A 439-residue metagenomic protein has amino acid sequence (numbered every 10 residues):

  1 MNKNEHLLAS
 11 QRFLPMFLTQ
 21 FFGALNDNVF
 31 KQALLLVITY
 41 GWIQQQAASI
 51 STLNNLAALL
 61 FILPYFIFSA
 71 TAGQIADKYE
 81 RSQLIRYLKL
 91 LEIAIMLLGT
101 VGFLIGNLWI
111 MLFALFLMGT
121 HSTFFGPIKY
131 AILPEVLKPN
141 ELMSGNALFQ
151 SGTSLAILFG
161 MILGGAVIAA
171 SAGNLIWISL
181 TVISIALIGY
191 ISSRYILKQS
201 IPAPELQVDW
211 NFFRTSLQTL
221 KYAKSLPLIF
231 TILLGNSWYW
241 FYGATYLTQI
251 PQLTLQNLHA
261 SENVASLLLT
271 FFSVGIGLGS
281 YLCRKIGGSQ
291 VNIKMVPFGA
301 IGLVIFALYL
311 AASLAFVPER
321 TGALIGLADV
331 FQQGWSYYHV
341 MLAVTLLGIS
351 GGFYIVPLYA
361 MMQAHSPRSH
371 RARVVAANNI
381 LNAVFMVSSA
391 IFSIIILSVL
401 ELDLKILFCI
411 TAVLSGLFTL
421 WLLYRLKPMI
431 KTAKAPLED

Functional and structural regions predicted by a protein language model:
M1-L14, Q199-L234, N257, L324-Q333: Juxtamembrane intracellular "pre-TM" segments in multi-pass secondary transporters
L14-Q32, A57-I95, I110-A169, I185 (+8 more regions): Substrate-agnostic recognition of the 12-TM MFS/MFS-like secondary transporter fold
K31, G41-Q44, G126, P139 (+4 more regions): Perimembrane helix-loop junctions in membrane proteins
A33-F66: Extracellular/periplasmic helix-loop-helix junction of adjacent transmembrane segments in MFS-like secondary
L35-Q44, A166-A170, T248, L255-Q256: Helix-terminus/linker motif at the lipid-water interface of multi-pass membrane proteins
L53-N55, I67, K78, L84 (+7 more regions): C-terminal transmembrane bundle of multi-pass solute transporters/carriers
F103-W109, S171-W177, L400-D403: Transmembrane helix interruption/hinge and helix-loop junction motifs
H121, W177-Q207: Cytosol/matrix-facing ends of alpha-helical transmembrane segments
